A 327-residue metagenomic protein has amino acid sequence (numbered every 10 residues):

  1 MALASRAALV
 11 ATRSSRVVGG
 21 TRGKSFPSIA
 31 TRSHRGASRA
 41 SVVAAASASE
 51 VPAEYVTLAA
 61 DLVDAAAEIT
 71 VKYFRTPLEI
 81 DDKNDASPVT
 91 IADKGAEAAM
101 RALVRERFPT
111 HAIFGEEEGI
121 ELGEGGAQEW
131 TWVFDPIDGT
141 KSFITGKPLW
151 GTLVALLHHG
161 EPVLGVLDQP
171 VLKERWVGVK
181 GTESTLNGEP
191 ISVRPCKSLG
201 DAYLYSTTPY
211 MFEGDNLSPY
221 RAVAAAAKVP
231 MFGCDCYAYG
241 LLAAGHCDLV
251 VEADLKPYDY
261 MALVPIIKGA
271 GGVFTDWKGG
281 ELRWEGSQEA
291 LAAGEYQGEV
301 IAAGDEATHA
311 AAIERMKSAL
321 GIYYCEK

Functional and structural regions predicted by a protein language model:
M1-T31: N-terminal chloroplast transit peptides
H34-I137, E314-K317, I322-K327: N-terminal subdomain of lithium-sensitive/metallo-dependent phosphomonoesterases centered on the IMPase/IPPase/PAP
A66, T70, D93, V104 (+7 more regions): Residue-level signal for inorganic ion chemistry
K94, A98, E117, P136-G139 (+5 more regions): Generic detector of well-ordered alpha-helical packing
G125-T185: DPxDG-like acidic metal-binding loop motif
L157-E161, V171, K180-E183, E189 (+3 more regions): Short loop segments at secondary-structure junctions
I191-K327: An extended, acidic
